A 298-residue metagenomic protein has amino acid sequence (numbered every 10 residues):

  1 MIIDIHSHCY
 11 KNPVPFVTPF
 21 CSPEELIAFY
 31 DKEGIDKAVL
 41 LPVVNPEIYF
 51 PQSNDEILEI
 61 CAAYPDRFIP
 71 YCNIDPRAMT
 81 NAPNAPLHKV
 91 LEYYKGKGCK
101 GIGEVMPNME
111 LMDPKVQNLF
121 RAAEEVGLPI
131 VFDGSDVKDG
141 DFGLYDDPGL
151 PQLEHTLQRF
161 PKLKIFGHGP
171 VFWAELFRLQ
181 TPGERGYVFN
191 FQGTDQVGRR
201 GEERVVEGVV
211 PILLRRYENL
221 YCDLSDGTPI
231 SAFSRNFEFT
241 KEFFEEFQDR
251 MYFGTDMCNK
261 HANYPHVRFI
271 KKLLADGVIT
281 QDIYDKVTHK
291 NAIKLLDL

Functional and structural regions predicted by a protein language model:
M1-H8, N12-V14, T18-K37, F247-Y252 (+1 more regions): Mid-to-C-terminal alpha-helical segments outside catalytic/metal-binding sites
M1-P19, N54-P83, V210, E218-Y221: Mobile, glycine- and charge-enriched loop segments and immediately flanking short secondary-structure elements within
I3-S7, A38-L40, I69-C72, I102-E104 (+4 more regions): Hydrophobic faces of well-ordered beta-strands that scaffold small-molecule active sites in alpha/beta enzyme cores
H6, Y30, I57, C61 (+7 more regions): Conserved, mostly hydrophobic/aromatic
H8-Y10, V43-N45, N73-R77, M106-N108 (+4 more regions): Active-site beta-loop-alpha junctions enriched in small/polar residues
V14-V17, Q52-S53, V116, G143-L144 (+2 more regions): Short aromatic-enriched loop/helix-cap "lid" or pocket-rim segments at secondary-structure transitions that line
D36-K37, N45-P148: Active-site gating/metal-coordination segments in enzymes
D113-F253: Catalytic pocket-lining loop regions of alpha/beta-barrel enzymes, especially the amidohydrolase/enolase/GH5 lineages
